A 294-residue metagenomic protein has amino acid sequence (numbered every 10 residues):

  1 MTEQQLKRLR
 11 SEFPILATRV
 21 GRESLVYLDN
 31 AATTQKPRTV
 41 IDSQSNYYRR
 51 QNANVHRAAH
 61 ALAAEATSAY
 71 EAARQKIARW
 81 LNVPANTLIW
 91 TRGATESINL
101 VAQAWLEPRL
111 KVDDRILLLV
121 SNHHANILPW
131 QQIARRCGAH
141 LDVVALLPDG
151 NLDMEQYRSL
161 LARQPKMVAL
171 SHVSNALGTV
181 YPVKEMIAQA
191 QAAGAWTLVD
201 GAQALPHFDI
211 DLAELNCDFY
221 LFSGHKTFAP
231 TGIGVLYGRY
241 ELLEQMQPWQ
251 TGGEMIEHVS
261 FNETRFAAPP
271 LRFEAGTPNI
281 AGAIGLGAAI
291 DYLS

Functional and structural regions predicted by a protein language model:
M1-S294: Pyridoxal 5′-phosphate
